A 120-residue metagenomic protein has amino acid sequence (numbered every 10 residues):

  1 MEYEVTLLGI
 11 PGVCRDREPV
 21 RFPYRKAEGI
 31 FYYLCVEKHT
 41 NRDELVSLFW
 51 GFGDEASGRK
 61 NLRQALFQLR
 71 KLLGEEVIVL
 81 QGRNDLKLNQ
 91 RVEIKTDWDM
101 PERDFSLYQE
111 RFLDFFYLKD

Functional and structural regions predicted by a protein language model:
M1-D120: Intrinsically disordered, low-complexity protein-interaction/activation regions
